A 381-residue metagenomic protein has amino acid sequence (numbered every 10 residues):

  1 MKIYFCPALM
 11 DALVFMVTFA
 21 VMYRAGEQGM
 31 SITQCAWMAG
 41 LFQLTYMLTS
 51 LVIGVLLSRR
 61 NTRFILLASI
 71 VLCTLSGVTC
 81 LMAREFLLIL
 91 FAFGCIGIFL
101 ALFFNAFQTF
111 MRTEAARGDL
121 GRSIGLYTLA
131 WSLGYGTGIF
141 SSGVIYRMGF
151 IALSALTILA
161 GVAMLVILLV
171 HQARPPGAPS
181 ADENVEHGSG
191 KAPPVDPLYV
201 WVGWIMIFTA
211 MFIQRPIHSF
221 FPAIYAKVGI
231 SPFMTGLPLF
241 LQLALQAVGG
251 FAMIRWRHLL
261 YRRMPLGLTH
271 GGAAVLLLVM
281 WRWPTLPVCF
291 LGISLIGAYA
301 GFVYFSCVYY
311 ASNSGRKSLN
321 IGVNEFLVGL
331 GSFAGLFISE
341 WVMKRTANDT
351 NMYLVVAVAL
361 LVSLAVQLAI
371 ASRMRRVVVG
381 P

Functional and structural regions predicted by a protein language model:
M1-Q43, Q214-I224, T235: Helix-loop boundary and gating motifs at the non-cytosolic
Q43-L51, Y135-G136, L243-F251, S332-F333: Residue-level signature of mid-helix packing/kink "hotspots" within the transmembrane helices of 12-pass Major
T49-N61, Y146, G249-Y261, M343: Helix-to-loop junctions at the C-terminal end of transmembrane segments in multipass secondary transporters
F64-V78, M264-L278: Structural signature of the two symmetry-related core transmembrane helices
G94-L129: Cytoplasmic helix-loop-helix junction between adjacent transmembrane helices in 12-TM secondary transporters
L102-A115, G301-G315: Intracellular juxtamembrane helix-capping segments at the cytosolic ends of symmetry-related transmembrane helices
L153-L169, Y353-L368: Symmetry-related core transmembrane helices of the 12-TM Major Facilitator Superfamily/SLC fold
R316-R345: A late C-terminal transmembrane helix in Major Facilitator Superfamily
